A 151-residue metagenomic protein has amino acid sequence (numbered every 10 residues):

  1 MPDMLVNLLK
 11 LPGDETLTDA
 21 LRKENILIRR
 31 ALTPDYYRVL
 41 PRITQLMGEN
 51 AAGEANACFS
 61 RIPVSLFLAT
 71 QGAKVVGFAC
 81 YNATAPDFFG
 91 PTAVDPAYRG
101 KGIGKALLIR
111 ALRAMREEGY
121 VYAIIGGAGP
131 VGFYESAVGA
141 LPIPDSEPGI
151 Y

Functional and structural regions predicted by a protein language model:
M1, K105, E117, A128-Y151: Conserved active-site alpha-helix within GNAT-family acetyltransferase domains
M1-K23, G127, P148-I150: Acyl-donor-binding surface of acyltransferase catalytic domains
L27-V39: A short beta-loop-alpha structural element at the N-terminal edge of CoA-dependent acyl/N-acetyltransferase catalytic
T44-P96: A conserved beta-strand-loop-helix scaffold within acyl/acetyltransferase catalytic domains
F89, A123-G127: Conserved hydrophobic beta-strand within the GNAT/NAT acetyltransferase core sheet that lines the active-site cleft
V94, G100-R113, E117, S136: Conserved acetyl-CoA-binding loop-helix of GNAT-fold acetyltransferases
